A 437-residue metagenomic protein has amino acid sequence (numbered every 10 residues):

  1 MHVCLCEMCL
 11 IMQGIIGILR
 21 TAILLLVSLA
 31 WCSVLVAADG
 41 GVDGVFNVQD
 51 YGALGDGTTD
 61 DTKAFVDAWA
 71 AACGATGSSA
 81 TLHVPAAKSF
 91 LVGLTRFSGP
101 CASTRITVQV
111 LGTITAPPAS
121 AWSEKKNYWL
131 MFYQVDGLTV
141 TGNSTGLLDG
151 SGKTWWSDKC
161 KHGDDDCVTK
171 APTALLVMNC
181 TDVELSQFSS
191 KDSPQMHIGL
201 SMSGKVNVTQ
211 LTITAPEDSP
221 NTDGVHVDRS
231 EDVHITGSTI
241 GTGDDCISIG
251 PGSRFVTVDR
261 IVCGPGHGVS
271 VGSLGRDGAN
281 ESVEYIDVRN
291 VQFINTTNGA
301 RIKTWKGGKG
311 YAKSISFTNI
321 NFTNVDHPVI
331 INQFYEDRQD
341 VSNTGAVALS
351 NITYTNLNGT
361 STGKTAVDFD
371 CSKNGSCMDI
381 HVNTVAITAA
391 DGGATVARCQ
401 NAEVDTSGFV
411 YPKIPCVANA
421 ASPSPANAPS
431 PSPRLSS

Functional and structural regions predicted by a protein language model:
H2-S437: Extracellular/periplasmic carbohydrate-active domains that bind, remodel, or depolymerize complex polysaccharides
